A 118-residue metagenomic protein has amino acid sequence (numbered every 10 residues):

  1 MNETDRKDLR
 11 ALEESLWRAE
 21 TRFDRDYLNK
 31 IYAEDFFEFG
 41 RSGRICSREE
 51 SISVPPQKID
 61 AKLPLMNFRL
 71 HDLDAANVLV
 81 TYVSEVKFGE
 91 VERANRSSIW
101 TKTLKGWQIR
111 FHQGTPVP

Functional and structural regions predicted by a protein language model:
N2-K30, D35-P118: A beta-strand edge to alpha-helix "cap/lid" segment located at domain peripheries
